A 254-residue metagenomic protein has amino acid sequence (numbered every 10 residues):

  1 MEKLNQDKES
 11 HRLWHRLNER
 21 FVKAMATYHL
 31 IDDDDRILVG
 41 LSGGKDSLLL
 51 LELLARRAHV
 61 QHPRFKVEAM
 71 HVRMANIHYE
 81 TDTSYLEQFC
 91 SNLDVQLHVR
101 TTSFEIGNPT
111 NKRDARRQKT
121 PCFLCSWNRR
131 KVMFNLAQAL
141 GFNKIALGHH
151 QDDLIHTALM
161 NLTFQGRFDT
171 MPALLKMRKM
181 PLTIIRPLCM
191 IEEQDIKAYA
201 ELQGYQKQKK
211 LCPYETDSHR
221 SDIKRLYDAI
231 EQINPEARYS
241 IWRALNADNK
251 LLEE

Functional and structural regions predicted by a protein language model:
E2-H156, F164, Q194-L202, L252: ATP-dependent adenylation/nucleotidyltransferase module used to activate substrates
H11, H15, L48, W127 (+5 more regions): Electropositive phosphate-/nucleotide-binding environments in soluble metabolic enzymes
K66, D152-Q232: Catalytic subdomain that performs nucleotidyl-dependent activation
M74-N76, F104-I106, L175-R178, I191 (+2 more regions): Residue-level detector of flexible, active-site-proximal loop/helix-junction positions within diverse enzyme catalytic
S218, E236-E254: A short, charged, Gly/Pro-tolerant segment at domain boundaries
